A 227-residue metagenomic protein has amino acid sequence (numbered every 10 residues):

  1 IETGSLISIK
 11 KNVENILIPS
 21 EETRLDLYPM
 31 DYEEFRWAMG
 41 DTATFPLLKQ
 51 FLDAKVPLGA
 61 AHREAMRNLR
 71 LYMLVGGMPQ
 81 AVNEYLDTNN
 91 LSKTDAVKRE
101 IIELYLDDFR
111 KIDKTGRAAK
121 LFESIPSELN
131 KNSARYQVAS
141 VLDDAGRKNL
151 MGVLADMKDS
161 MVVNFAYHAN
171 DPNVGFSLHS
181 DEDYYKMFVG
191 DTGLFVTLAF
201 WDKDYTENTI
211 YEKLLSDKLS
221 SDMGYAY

Functional and structural regions predicted by a protein language model:
I1: Conserved Walker B catalytic segment
G4-S5, K10-N130: Interdomain motor-coupling "hinge/lid" segment immediately C-terminal to the ATP-binding subdomain of NTP-driven enzymes
V82-Y227: Accessory nucleic acid-recognition modules appended to NTPase machines
